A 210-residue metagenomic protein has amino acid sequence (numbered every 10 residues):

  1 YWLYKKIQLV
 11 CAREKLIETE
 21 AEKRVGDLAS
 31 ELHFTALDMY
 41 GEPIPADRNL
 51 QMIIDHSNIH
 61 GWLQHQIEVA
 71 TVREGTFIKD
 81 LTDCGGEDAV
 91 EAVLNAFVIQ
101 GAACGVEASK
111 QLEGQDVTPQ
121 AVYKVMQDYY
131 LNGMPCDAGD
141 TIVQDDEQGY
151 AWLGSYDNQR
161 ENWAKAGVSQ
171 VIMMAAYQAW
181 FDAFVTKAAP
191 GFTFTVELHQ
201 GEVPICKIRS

Functional and structural regions predicted by a protein language model:
Y1-D145: N-terminal accessory segment detector
Q127-D128, N132-G139, Y150-N158, G201-P204: Functionally engaged cysteine thiol sites
G133-A138, I142, R160-I172, S210: Short, Lys/Arg-enriched charge-dense amphipathic segments
E147-H199: Short, hydrophobic/π-rich interface segment
F194-S210: Beta-rich nucleic-acid/ligand-interaction surfaces
